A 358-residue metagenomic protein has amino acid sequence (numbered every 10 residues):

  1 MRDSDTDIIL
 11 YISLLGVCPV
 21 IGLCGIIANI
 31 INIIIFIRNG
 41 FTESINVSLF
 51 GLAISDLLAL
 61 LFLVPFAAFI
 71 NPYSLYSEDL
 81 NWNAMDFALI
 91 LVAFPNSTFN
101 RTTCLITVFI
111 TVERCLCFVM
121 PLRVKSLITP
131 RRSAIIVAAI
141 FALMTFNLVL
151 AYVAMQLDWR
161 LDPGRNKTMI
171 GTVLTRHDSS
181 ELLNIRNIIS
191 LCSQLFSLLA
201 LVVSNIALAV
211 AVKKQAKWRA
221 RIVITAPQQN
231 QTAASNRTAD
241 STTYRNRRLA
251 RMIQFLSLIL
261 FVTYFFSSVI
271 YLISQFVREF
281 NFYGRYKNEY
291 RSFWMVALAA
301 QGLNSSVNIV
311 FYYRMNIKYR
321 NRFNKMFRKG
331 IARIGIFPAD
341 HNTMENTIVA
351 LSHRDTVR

Functional and structural regions predicted by a protein language model:
M1-D3, Y73-T98, S126, N147-F196: Loop architecture of class A 7-transmembrane GPCRs
D7-V20, I45-F109, C117: Extracellular TM2-ECL1-early TM3 structural module of rhodopsin-like
L10-R38, L199-V203: First transmembrane helix
C18, G22, L58-E78, N96 (+7 more regions): Helix-to-loop junction signature of class
I54-S55, I170-H177, V210-S267: Intracellular effector-coupling site of seven-transmembrane GPCRs, centered on the ICL3-to-TM6 transition
L58-F62, F69-P72, F99-F109, L116 (+2 more regions): Fourth transmembrane helix
A200-L201, R251, F255-V262, S268-L272 (+1 more regions): Seventh transmembrane helix
A220-A239, K325-R358: Non-transmembrane, juxtamembrane loop and terminal tail segments of multi-pass eukaryotic membrane proteins
